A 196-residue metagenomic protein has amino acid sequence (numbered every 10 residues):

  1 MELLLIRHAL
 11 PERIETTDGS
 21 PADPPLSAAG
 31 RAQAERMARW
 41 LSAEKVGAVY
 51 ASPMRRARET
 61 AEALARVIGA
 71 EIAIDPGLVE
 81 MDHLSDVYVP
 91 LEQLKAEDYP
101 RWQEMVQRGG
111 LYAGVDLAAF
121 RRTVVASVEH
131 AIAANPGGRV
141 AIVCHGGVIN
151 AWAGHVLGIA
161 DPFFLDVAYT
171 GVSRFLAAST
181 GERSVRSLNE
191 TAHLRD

Functional and structural regions predicted by a protein language model:
L3, G138-G147: Generic beta-sheet signal
L3-I74: Active-site-proximal alpha-helix that buttresses catalytic centers in soluble enzyme cores
P11, V148-I149: Short active-site segment of divalent metal-dependent hydrolases/proteases that encodes the spacing between
S20-A29, Y112-A118, F164: Active-site metal-coordination segments of metallo-dependent hydrolases
A51-S52, R122, V143-C144: Short beta-strand scaffold positions
A63, A151-H155: Active-site signature of alpha/beta-hydrolase-fold catalytic machinery across serine- and Asp/Cys-nucleophile hydrolases
R66-V125, S187: Phosphate-handling substructures
A70-I74, E80-Q93, A133-G138, G154-D196: Acidic, low-complexity terminal tails and accessory targeting/binding regions of phosphate-metabolizing enzymes
